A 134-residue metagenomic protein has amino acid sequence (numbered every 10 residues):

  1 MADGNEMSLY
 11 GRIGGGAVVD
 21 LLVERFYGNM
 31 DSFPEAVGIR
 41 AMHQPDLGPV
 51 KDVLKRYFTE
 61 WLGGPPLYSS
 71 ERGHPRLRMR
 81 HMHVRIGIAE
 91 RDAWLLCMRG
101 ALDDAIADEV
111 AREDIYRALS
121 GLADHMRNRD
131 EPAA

Functional and structural regions predicted by a protein language model:
A2-M7, D20-D103, E109, Y116 (+1 more regions): Heme-based O2/NO sensor domains and their adjacent alpha-helical segments, primarily globin folds but also including
R117-G121: Internal, conserved structured core segments that host functional sites
L122-R129: Short, leucine/isoleucine-rich alpha-helical interaction segments at C-terminal helix-coil junctions
